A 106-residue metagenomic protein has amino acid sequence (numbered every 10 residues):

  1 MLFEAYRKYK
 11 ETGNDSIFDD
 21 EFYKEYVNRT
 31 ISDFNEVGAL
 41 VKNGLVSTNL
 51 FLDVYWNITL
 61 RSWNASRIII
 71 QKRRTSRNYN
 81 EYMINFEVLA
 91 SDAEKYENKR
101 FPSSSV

Functional and structural regions predicted by a protein language model:
M1-V106: Amphipathic alpha-helical "stem/stalk" segments
